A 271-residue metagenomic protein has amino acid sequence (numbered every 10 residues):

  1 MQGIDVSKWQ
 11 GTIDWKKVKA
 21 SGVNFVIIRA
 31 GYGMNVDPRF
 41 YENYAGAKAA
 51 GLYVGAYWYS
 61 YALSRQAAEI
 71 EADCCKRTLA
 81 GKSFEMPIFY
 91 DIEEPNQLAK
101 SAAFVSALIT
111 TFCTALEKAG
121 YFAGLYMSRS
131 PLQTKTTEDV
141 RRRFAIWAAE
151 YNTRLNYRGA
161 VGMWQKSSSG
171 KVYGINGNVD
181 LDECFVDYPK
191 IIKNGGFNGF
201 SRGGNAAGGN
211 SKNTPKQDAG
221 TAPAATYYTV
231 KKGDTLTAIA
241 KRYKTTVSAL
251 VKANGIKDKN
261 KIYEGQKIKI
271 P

Functional and structural regions predicted by a protein language model:
M1-F122: Substrate-binding cleft of extracellular glycoside hydrolase catalytic domains
M1-Q10, K16, A20, D139-Q217: Functionally critical loop-and-helix segments that line ligand-binding/catalytic clefts of soluble enzyme domains
A67-I70, P131-R141: Glycine-rich, charge-decorated loop segments at or immediately adjacent to ligand/cofactor-binding or catalytic sites
A119-T134: Aromatic-lined carbohydrate-recognition surfaces of secreted/lumenal glycan-active proteins
K216-S248, Q266: Primarily a LysM-type cell-wall glycan-binding module
